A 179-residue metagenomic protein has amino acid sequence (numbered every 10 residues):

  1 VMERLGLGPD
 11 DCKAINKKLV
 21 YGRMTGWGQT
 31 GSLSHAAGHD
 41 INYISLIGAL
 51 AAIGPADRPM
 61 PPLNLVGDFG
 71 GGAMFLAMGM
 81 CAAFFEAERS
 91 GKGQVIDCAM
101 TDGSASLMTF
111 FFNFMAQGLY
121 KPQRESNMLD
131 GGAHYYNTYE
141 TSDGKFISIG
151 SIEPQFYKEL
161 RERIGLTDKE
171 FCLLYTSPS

Functional and structural regions predicted by a protein language model:
V1-G79, A83-R89: N-terminal helix-loop segment corresponding to the beta1-alpha1 unit of nucleotide/adenylate-binding folds
P9, V95, Y136-T138: Short, acidic/polar N-cap/turn motifs at the starts of alpha helices
Q29, D57-G67, E88-S104, R124-G131: Conserved Rossmann-fold dehydrogenase catalytic segment
G38, A133-H134: Short beta-strand-initiation
I47, G72-Q94, S106-Q117, E159-T167: Oxidoreductase and adenylate-handling cofactor-binding alpha/beta cores
Q117-Q123: Short Pro/Gly-enriched beta-strand edge/turn motifs at strand-loop
Y135-S177: Aromatic-enriched alpha-helical interface/lid elements that frame and gate functional surfaces
